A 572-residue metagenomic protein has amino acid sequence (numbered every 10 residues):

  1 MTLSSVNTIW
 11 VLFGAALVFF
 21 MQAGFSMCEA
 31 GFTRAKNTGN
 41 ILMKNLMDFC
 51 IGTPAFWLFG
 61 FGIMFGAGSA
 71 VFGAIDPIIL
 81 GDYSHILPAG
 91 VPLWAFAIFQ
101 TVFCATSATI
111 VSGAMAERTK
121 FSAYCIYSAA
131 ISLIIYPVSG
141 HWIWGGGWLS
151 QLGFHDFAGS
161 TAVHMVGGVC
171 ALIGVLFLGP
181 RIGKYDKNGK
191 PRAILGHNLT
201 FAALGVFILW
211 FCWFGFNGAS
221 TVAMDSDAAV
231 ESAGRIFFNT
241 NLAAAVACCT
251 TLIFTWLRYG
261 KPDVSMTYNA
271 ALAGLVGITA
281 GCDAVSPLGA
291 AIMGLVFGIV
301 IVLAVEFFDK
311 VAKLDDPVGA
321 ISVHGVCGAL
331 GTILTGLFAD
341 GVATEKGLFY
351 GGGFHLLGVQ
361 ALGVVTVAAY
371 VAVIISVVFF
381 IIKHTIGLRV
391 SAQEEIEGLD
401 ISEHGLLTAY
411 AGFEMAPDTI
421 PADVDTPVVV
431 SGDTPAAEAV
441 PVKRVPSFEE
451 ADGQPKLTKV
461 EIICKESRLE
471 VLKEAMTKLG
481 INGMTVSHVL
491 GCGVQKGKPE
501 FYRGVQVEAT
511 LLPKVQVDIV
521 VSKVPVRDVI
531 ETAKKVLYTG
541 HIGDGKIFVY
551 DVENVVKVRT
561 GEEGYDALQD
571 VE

Functional and structural regions predicted by a protein language model:
M1-E449: Glycine- and aromatic-enriched membrane alpha-helices
S402-L407, I420-E572: Positively charged, small/polar-rich N-terminal and surface patches that mediate targeting and assembly and bind
